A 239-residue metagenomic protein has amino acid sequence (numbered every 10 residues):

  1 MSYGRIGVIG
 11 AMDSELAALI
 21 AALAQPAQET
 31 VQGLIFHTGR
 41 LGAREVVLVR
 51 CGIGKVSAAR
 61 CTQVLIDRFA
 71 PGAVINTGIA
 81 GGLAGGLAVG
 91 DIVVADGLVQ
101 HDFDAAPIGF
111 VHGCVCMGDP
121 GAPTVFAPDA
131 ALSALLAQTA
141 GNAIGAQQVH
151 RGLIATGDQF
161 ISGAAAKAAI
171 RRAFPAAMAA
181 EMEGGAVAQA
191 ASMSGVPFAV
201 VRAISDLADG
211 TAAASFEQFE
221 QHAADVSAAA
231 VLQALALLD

Functional and structural regions predicted by a protein language model:
M1-F69: N-terminal short beta-loop-beta anion/metal-coordinating cradle
V46-C51, L153-A155, V201: Active-site-proximal beta-strand elements of phosphoester/diester hydrolases
C61, A134-T139, D225-A234: Short, well-ordered amphipathic alpha-helical segments that serve as non-catalytic structural scaffolds within diverse
A70-P71, I75: Proline-aspartate-enriched helix->loop->beta-strand connector
L83-F174: Mid-sequence, gly/pro-rich, charge-dense loop/helix-turn segments that line enzyme active sites
Q159-A213: A C-terminal functional module that forms or caps the active site or interfaces directly with catalytic machinery
A208-D239: His/Asp/Glu-rich mid-to-C-terminal helical/loop segments that flank catalytic regions of hydrolases
